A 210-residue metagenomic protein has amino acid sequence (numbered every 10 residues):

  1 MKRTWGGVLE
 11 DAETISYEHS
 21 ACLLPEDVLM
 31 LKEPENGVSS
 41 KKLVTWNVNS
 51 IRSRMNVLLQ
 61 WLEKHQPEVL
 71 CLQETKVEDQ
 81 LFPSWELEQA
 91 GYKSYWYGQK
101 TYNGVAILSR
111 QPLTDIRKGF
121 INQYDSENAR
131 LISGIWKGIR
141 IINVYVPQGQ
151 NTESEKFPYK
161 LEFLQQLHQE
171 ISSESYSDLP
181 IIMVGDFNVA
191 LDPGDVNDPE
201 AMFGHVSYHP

Functional and structural regions predicted by a protein language model:
M1-V105: N-terminal, active-site-proximal structural segment of metallo-dependent hydrolase catalytic domains
T45-I51, G119-N122, P158-L161: Short, flexible loop segments at the rims of nucleotide/cofactor-binding pockets, characterized by
W46-N47, L62-Q80, I141, E170-P193: Active-site beta-strand/loop signature of hydrolases that rely on acidic residues for catalysis
V57-Q60, S84-L87, N122, K156 (+1 more regions): Short, glycine/charged-enriched secondary-structure capping and boundary segments
L59, K156-H168: Conserved CoA-thioester-binding segment of acyl-CoA-metabolizing enzymes
T75-E78, F82-N151, E155: Structured beta-strand-rich core segments of catalytic domains in phosphoester-bond hydrolases
A90-G91, F163-P210: Metal-dependent phosphoesterases centered on the DNase I-like endonuclease/exonuclease/phosphatase
R140-Y159, N197-P210: Active-site-proximal loop/helix segment associated with metal-binding centers of metalloenzymes
